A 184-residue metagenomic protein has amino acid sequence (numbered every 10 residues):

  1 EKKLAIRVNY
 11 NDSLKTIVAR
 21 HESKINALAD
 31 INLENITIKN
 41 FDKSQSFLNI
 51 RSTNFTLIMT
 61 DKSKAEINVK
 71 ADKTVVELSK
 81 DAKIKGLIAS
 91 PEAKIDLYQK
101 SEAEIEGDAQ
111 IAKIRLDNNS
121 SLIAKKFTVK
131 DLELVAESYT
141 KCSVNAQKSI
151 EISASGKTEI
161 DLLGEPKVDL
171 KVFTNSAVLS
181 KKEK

Functional and structural regions predicted by a protein language model:
E1-T60, K64-V75, L87, E92-K94 (+2 more regions): Acidic (Asp/Glu) and glycine-rich low-complexity loops/linkers that are typically intrinsically disordered
V69, I84-K184: Short, surface-exposed interaction patches in beta-rich subdomains that mediate adhesion/assembly near membranes
